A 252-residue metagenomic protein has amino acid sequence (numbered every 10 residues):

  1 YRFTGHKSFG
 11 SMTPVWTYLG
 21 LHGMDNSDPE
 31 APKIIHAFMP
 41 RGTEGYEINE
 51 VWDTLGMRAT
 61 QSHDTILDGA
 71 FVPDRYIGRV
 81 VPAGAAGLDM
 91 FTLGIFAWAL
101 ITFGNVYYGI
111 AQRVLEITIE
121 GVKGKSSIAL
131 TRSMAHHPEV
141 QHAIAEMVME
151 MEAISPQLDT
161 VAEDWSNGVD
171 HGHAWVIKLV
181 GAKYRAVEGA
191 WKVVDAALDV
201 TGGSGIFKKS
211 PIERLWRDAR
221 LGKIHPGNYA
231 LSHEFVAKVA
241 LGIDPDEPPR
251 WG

Functional and structural regions predicted by a protein language model:
T4-H6: Conserved SET/PR-domain catalytic core that frames the SAM/AdoMet-binding pocket
S8-T13, L100-T102, G222-H225: Glycine-rich phosphate/pyrophosphate-binding beta-alpha loops
F9-I48: A short core secondary-structure module
T54-M151: Glycine-rich beta->alpha junctions and the first turn(s) of the following alpha-helix
G109, A145-E152, V180, Y184-W191 (+1 more regions): Generic structural signal for well-ordered, non-transmembrane alpha-helical segments in soluble/cytosolic regions
E152-R185, D195-I206: C-terminal helix-coil-helix/basic helical segment that borders enzyme active sites and/or dimer interfaces and provides
K192-D199, A230-E234: Short segments within alpha-helical structural elements
G203-G252: Glycine-rich phosphate/cofactor-binding loops in nucleotide/flavin-utilizing enzymes
